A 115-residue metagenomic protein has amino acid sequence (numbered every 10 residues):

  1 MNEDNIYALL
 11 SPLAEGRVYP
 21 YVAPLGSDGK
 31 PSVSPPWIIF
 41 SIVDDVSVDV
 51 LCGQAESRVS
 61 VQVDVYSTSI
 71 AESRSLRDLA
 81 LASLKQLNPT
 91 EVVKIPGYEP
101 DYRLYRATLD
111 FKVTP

Functional and structural regions predicted by a protein language model:
M1-G53, A71, L79: Small/polar-rich, solvent-exposed N-terminal microdomains that initiate assembly or binding
N5, R17-Y19, D64, P96 (+1 more regions): Intrinsically disordered, low-complexity segments enriched in small/polar residues
S32-S34, G53-S57, D101-Y105: A generic structural micro-feature
S47-D49, Y66-A71, T90-V93: Short, surface-exposed, polar/charged, turn-prone segments marking secondary-structure boundaries
A55-T68, Y105-P115: Oligomerization/assembly interface segments of phage tail-like spikes and tubes
D78-P115: Acidic-leaning, charged glycine-interspersed low-complexity segments
